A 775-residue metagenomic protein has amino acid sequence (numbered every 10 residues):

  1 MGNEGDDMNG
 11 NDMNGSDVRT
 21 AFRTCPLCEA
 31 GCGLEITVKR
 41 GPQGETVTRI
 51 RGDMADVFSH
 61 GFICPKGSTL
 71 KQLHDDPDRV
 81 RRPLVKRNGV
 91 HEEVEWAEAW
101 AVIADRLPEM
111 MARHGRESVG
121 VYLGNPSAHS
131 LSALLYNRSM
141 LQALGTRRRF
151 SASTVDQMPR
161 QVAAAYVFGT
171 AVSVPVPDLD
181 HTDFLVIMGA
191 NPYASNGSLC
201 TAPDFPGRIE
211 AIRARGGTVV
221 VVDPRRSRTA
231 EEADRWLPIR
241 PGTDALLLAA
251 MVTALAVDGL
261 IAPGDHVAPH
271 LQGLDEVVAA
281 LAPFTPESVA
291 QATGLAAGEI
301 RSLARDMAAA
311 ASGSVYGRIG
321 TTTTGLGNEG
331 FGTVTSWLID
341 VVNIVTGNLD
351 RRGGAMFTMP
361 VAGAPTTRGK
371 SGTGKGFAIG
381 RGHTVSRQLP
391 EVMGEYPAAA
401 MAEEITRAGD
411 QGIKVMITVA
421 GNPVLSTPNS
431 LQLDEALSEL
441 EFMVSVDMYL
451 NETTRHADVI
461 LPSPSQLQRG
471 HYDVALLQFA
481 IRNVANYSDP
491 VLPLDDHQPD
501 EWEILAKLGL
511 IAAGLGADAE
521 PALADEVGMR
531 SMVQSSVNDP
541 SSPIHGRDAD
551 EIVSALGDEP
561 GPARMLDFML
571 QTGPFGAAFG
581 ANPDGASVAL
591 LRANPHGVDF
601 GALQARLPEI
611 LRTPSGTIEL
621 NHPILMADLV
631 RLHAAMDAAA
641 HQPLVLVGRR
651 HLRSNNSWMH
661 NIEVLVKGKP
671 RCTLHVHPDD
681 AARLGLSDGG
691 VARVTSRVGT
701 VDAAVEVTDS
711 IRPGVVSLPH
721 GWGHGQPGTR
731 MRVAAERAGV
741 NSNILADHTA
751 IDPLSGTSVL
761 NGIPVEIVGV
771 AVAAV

Functional and structural regions predicted by a protein language model:
M1-G259, A296, E391, V419 (+5 more regions): N-terminal export/assembly segments and adjacent metallocofactor-ligating motifs of anaerobic energy-metabolism
M13, P490-M569, S657-H675, D679-V775: Long, contiguous, secondary-structure-rich segments that constitute the structural scaffold of globular domains
T48, R149, A262-G264, I300-R301 (+10 more regions): Acidic/polar loop patches that form or flank catalytic/metal-binding clefts of enzymes that bind anionic ligands
L70, G89-W96, P126-S130, G169-P175 (+17 more regions): Hydrophobic alpha-helical scaffolding
L134-A211, G217-V222, L246-A249, I339-R455 (+4 more regions): Extended redox/cofactor-interaction regions of prokaryotic respiratory oxidoreductases
A190-N191, E232-A233, P283-S288, R318-L326 (+1 more regions): Flexible glycine/proline-enriched surface loops and loop-helix/loop-strand junctions
E231-I239, L467-V474, N483-L494, L665: Short beta-alpha connecting loops at secondary-structure transitions that line or flank enzyme active sites
M251, H270-P397: Active-site phosphate/pyrophosphate-binding segments
